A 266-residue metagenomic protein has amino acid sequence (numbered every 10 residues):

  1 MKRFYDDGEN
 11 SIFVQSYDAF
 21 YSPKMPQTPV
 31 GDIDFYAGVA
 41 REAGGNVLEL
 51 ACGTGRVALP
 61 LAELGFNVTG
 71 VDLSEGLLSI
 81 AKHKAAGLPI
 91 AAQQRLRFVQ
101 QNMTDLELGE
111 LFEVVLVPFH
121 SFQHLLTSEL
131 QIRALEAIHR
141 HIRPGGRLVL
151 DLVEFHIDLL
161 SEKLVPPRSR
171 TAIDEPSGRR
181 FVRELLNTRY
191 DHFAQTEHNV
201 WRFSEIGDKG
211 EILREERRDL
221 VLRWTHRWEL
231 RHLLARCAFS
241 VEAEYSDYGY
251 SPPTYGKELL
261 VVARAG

Functional and structural regions predicted by a protein language model:
M1-G45: Conserved class I S-adenosyl-L-methionine
G44-G53: Conserved class I S-adenosyl-L-methionine
R56: Conserved SAM/SAH-binding loop-helix junction of Class I S-adenosyl-L-methionine-dependent methyltransferases
L59-D105: Class I SAM-dependent methyltransferase SAM/SAH-binding core
T104-V114: A short acidic, Gly/Pro-enriched loop at the edge of an enzyme's catalytic core that lines a small-molecule cofactor
I132-P144: A short glycine-rich, Lys/Arg-flanked "PGG" loop and its adjoining helix->strand segment in the class I
V149-R231: SAM-dependent methyltransferase
V221-G266: C-terminal lobe and adjacent flexible extensions of AdoMet/dcAdoMet transferase-like proteins
